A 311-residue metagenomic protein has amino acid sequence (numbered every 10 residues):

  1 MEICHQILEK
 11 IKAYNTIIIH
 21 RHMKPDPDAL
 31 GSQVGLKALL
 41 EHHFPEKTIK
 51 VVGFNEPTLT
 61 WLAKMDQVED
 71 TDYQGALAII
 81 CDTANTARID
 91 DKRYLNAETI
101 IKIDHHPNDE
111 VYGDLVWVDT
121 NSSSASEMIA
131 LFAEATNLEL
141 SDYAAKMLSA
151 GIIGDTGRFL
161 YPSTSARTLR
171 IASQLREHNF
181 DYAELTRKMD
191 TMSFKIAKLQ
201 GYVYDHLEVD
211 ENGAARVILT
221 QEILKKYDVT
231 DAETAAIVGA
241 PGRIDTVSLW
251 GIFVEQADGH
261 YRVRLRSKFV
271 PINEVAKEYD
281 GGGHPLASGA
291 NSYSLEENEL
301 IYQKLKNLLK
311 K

Functional and structural regions predicted by a protein language model:
M1-H5, A87-I89, R93-I100, N121-I129: An acidic intrinsically disordered interaction segment
M1-Q6, D82, A133-A135: Short, motif-level signal for alpha-helix interfacial/capping segments enriched in acidic residues and aromatics/proline
E2-R21, P27, G31-T60, D70-A76 (+1 more regions): Hydrophobic helix-and-loop "lid/oligomerization" segment in the mid-to-C-terminal part of catalytic domains
G35-K37, L95-E98, V118-D119, R170: Glycine-rich, phosphate-binding/catalytic loops in enzymes
W61-L115: Active-site cofactor/cluster-binding pocket
D66-D70, V118-N121, K268-F269: Short, hinge-like loop/turn segments at secondary-structure boundaries
E69, D90-K92, V116-D119, L138-E139 (+2 more regions): A generic local secondary-structure boundary/capping motif
H106-I171: Short alpha-helices
